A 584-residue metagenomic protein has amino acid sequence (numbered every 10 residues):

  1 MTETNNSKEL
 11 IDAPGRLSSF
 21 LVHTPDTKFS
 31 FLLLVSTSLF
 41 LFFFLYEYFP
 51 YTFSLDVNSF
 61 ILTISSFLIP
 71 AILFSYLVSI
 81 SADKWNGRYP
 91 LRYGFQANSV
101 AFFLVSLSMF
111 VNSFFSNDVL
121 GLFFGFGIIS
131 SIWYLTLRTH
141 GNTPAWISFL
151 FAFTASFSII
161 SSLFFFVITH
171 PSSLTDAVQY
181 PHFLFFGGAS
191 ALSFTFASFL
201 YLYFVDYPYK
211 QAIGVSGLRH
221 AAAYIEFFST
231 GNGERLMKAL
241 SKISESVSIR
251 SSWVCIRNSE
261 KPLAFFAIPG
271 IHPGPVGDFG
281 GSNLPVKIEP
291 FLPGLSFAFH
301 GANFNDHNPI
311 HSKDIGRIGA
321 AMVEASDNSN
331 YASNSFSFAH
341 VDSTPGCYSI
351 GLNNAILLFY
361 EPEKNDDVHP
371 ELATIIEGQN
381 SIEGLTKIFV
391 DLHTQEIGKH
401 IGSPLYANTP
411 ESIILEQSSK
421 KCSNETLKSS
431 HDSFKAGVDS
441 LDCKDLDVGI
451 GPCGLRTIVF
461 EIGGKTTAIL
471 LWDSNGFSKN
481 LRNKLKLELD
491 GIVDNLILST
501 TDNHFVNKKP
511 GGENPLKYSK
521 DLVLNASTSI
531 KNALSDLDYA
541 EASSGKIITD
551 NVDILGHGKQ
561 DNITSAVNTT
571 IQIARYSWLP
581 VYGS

Functional and structural regions predicted by a protein language model:
T2-S584: Terminal domain-initiation and capping elements
